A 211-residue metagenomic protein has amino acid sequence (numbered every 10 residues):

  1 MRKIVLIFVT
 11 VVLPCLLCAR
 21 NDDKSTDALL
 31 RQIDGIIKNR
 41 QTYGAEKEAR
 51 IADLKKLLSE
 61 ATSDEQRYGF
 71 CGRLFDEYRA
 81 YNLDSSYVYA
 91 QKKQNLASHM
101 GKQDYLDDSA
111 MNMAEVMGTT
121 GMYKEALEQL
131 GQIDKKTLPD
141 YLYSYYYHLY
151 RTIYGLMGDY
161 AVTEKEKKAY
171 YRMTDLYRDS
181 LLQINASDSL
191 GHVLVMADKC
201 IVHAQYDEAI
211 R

Functional and structural regions predicted by a protein language model:
I4-L6, C15-R211: A "functional boundary" signal
V9-T10: Classical Sec-dependent N-terminal signal peptides that target proteins to the secretory pathway
